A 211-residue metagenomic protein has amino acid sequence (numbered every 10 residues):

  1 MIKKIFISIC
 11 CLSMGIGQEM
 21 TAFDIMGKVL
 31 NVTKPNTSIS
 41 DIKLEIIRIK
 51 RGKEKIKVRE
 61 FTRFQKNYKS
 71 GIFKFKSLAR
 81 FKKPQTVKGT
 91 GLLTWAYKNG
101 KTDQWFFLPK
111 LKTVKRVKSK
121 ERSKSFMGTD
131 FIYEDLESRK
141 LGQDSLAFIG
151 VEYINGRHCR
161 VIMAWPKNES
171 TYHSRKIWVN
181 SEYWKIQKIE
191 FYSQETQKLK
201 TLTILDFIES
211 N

Functional and structural regions predicted by a protein language model:
I2-G17: Sec-dependent N-terminal signal peptides
M20-K110: N-terminal mature ectodomain segment of secretory-pathway/periplasmic proteins
F23, V58-E60, L136-F148, T196-L199: A short, amphipathic edge element
T62-K69, A147-Y153, D206: Short amphipathic beta-strand and strand-loop transition segments with alternating hydrophobic
I72, V87, K98-N99, D144-S145 (+2 more regions): Short solvent-exposed loop/turn micro-motifs enriched in small/polar/acidic residues
F73, N155-H158: Short acidic/glycine-enriched loop/turn segments that link adjacent beta-strands
L93, D103-F107, T113, K124-F126 (+2 more regions): Gly/Pro-enriched, hydrophobic low-complexity segments that function as extracytoplasmic propeptides/linkers
